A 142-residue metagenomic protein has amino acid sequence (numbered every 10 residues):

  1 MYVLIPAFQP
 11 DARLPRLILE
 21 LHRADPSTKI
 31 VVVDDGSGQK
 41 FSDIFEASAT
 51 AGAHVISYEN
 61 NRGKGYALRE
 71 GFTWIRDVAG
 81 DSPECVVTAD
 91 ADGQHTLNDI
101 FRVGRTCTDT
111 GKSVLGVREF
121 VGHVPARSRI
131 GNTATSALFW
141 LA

Functional and structural regions predicted by a protein language model:
M1-Y2, K29: Cell-envelope/extracellular polymer assembly enzymes that use nucleotide-activated donors
Y2-P6, S57: Short hydrophobic beta-strand elements that form part of the catalytic alpha/beta core underpinning NDP-sugar/donor
Q9, D35-S37, R62, G71: Conserved short acidic donor-positioning loop in nucleotide-sugar-dependent glycosyltransferases
Q9-R23: Short, well-formed alpha-helical segments that are part of the catalytic scaffolds of diverse glycosyltransferases
S27-S37, I56-Y58: Short beta-strand/loop segment that forms part of the nucleotide-sugar
D34-D43, G93: A conserved acidic beta->alpha catalytic loop
H54, E59-R62, Y66-I75, L97-A142: Acceptor/aglycone-binding surface of glycosyltransferases and processive sugar-polymer synthases
D81-Q94: Short beta-strand-to-loop acidic/aromatic patch adjacent to the donor-nucleotide binding site
